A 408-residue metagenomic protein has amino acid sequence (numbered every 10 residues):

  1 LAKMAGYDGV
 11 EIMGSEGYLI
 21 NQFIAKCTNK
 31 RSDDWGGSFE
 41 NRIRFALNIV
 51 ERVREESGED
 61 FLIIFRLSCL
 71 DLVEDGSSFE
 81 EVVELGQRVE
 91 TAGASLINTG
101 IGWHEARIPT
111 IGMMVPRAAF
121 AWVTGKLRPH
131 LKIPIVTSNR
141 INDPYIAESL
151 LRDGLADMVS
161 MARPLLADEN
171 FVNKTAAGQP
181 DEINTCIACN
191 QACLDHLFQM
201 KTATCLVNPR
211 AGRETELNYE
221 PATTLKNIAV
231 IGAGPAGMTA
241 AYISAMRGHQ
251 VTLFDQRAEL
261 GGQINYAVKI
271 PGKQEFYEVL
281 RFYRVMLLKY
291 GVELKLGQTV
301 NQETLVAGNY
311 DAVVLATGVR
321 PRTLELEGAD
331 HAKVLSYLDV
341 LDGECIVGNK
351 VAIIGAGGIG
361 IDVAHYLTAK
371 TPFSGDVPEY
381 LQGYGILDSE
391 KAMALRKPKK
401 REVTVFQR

Functional and structural regions predicted by a protein language model:
L1-I231, P235, T239, I243-V251 (+2 more regions): Flavin-dependent oxidoreductase catalytic cores
T110-P116, N218-E220, L225, Y266-E278 (+2 more regions): Short, contiguous acidic/charged loop-to-helix segments that flank catalytic cores in large enzymes
L155, L287-L294, D330-K333, K399-R401: A short helix-to-beta-strand connector/capping loop
R210-E214, E293-T299, H331-D339: Short gly/ser/thr-rich secondary-structure transition/capping motifs
N227-L253, K295-V306, T317-L326, L338-R408: Rossmann-like dinucleotide/flavin-binding elements
G262-Y310: N-terminal Rossmann-like dinucleotide/flavin-binding domain of flavoprotein oxidoreductases that bind FAD/FMN
V314: N-terminal Rossmann-like NAD(P) cofactor-binding module of classical short-chain dehydrogenase/reductase
